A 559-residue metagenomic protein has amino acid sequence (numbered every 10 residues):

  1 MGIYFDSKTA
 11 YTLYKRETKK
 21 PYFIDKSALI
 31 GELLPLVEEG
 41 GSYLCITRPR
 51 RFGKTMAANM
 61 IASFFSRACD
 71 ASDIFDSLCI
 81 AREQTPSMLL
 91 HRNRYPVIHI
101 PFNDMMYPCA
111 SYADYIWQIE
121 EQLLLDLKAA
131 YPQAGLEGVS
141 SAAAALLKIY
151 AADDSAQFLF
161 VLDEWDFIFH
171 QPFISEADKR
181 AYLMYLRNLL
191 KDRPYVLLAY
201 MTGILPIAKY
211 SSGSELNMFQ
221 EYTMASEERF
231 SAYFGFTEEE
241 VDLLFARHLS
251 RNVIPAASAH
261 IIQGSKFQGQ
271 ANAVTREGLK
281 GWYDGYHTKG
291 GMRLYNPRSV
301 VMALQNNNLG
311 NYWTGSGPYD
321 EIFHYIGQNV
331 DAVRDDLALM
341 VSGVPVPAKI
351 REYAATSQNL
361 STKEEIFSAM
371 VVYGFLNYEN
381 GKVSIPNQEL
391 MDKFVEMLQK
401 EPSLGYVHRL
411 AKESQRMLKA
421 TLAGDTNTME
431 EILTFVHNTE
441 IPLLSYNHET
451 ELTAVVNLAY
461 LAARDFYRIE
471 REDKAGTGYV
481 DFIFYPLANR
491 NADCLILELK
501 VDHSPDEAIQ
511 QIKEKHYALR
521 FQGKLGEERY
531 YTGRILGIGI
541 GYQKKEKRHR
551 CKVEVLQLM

Functional and structural regions predicted by a protein language model:
M1-H448, A463-F466: Phosphate-binding site recognition
I149-D154, A459, R464-R490: Active-site metal-binding core of divalent-cation-utilizing nuclease and nuclease-like domains
Q157-L159, D493-L495, L536: Structural motif
K179-M184, V501-L519: Mg2+/Mn2+-dependent nuclease catalytic core
N188-D192, L198, S368-L376, N457-A462 (+1 more regions): Metal-dependent nuclease catalytic cores in nucleic-acid-processing enzymes, especially RNase H-like/related
T450, A454, L458, V480-F482 (+1 more regions): Feature representing long, continuous alpha-helical segments
V456, V480-F484, A492-V501, K515: Conserved catalytic cores of phosphodiester-cleaving nucleases, focusing on short active-site segments
Y530-M559: Domain-level recognition of nuclease-like catalytic cores that cleave nucleotide substrates
